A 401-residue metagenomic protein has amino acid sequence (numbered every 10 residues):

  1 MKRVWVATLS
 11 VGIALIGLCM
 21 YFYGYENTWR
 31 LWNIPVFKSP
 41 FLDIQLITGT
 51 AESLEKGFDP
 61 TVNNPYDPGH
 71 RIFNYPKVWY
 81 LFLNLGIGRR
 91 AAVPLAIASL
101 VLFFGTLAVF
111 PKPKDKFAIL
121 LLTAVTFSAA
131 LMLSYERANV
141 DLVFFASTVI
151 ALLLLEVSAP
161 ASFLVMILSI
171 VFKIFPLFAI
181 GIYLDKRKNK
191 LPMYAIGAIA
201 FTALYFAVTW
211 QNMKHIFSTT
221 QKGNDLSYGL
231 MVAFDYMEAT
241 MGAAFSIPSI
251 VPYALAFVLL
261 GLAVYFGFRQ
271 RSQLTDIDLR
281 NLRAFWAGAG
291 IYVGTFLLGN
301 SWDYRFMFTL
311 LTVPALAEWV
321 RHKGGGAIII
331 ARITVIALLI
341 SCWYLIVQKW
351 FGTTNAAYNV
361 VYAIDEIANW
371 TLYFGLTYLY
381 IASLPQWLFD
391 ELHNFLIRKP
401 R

Functional and structural regions predicted by a protein language model:
M1-A161, K186-D303, L310, L388-P400: Primarily membrane-embedded glycan-assembly and transfer machineries that use lipid-linked glycans
A96-V101, I167-L168, T309-L310, G325-A331: Short alpha-helical "patches" and their helix-cap loops
M132, L164, A357-V360: Residue-level detector of alpha-helix boundary/anchor positions
A146-V157, I182-R187, L310-G326, L372-S383: Transmembrane alpha-helices and membrane-interface helical segments of multi-pass integral membrane enzymes
L164-Y183, L298-F308: Transmembrane helices and adjacent periplasmic/lumenal helix-loop junctions of polyprenol-phosphate-dependent
A317-R401: Aromatic-enriched
